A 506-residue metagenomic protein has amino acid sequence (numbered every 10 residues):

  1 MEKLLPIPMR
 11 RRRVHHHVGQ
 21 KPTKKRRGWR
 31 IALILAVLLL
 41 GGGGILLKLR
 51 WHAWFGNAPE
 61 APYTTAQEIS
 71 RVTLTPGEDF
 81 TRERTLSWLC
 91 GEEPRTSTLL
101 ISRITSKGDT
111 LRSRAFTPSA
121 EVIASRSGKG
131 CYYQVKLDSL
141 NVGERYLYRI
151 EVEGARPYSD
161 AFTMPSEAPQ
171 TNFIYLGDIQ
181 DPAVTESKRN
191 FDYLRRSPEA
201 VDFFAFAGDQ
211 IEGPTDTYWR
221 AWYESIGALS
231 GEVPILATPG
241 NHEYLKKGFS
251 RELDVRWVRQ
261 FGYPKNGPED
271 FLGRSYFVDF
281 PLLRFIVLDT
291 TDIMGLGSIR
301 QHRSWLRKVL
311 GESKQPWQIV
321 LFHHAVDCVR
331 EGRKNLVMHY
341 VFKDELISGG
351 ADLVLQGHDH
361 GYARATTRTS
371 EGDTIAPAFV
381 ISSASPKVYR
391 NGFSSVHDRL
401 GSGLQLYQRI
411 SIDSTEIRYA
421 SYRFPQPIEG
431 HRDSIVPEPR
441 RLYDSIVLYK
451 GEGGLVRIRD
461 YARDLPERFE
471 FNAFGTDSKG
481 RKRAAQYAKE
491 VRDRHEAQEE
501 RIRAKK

Functional and structural regions predicted by a protein language model:
E2-Y175, Q180, G403, I412-K506: Acidic, histidine-bearing metal-coordination/catalytic regions of metal-dependent phosphoesterases
Q134-L137, R145-A161, R220-K314, V341-F342 (+1 more regions): Extended active-site neighborhood of metal-dependent phosphoesterases/phosphodiesterases
A155-A207, E212: An acidic-aromatic substrate-binding cleft motif
P169-N172, E199-F204, S230-L236, F280-R284 (+4 more regions): Loop/turn elements at helix/coil->beta-strand transitions in domains of secreted/extracellular proteins
Y175-G177, F203-D209, P234-N241, L288-D289 (+3 more regions): Active-site neighborhood of phospho(di)ester-bond hydrolases with catalytic His/Asp-centered motifs
L176-P182, F206-T217, E243, D289-I299 (+2 more regions): The substrate-binding groove and active-site-proximal loops of carbohydrate-active enzymes, especially glycoside
S187-K247: Core catalytic region of metal-dependent phosphoesterases/phosphodiesterases, especially metallo-beta-lactamase-like
S313-Q356: Active-site-proximal segments of metal-dependent phosphoesterases and phosphodiesterases across multiple
